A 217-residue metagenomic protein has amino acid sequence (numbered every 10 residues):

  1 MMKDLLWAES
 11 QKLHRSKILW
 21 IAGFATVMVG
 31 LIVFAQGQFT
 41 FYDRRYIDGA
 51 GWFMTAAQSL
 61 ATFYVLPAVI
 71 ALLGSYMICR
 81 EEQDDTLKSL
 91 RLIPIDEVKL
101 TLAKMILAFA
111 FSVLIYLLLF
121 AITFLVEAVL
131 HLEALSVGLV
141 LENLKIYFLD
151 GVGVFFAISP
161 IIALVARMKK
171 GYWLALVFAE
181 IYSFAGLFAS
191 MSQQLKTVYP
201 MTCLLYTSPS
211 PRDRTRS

Functional and structural regions predicted by a protein language model:
M1-T26, K170: Aromatic- and glycine-rich beta-strand/loop motifs that create alpha-glucan
A25, V29, L107, A179-S183: Transmembrane alpha-helical core residues of multi-pass small-molecule transporters, especially secondary transporters
G30-I70, L102-M168, Y172: Secretory targeting signals
I32-Q38, M168-L204: Transmembrane helix segments
M77-F109: Helix-loop-helix units of permease transmembrane domains in multi-pass membrane transporters, especially ABC
T101-L119, F188-L205: Hydrophobic alpha-helical transmembrane segments of integral membrane proteins
Y206-R216: Single conserved hydrophobic/aromatic residue that forms the stacking wall/gate of nucleotide- or nucleobase-binding
